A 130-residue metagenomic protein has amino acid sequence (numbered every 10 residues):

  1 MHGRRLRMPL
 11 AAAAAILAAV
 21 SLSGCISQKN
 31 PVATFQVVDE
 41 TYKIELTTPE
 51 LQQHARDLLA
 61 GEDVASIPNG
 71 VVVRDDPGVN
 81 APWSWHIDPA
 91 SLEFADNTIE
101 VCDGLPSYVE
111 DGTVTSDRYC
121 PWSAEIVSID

Functional and structural regions predicted by a protein language model:
H2-A12: Bacterial N-terminal signal peptides that target proteins for export
S21-G24: C-terminal motif of bacterial Sec signal peptides marking the signal peptidase cleavage site
I26-D130: Function-determining sites in protein domains
